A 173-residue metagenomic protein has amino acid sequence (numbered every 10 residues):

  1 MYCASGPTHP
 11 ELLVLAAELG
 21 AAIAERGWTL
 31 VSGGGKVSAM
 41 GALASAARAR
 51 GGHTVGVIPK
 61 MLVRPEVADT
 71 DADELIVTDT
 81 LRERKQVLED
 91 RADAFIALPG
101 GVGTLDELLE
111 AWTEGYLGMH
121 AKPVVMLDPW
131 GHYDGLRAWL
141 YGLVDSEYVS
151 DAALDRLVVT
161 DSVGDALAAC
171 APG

Functional and structural regions predicted by a protein language model:
M1-H53: Glycine-rich beta-alpha loop segments
A4, G35, P59, G100 (+1 more regions): Cofactor-binding loop segments of dinucleotide-utilizing enzymes, especially the Rossmann-like FAD- and NAD(P)+-binding
S32-L81: Glycine-rich, small/polar surface segments that engage phosphate groups of diverse ligands
S38-S45, H132-Y141: Glycine-rich, charge-decorated loop segments at or immediately adjacent to ligand/cofactor-binding or catalytic sites
I58, L98, L105, W112-A138 (+1 more regions): Short, acidic/small-residue loops that bind anionic groups at enzyme active sites
I76-G115: Internal catalytic-core helix/loop-beta-alpha segment that presents or stabilizes conserved functional determinants
D90-A94, D145-G173: A charged, well-structured terminal subsegment
